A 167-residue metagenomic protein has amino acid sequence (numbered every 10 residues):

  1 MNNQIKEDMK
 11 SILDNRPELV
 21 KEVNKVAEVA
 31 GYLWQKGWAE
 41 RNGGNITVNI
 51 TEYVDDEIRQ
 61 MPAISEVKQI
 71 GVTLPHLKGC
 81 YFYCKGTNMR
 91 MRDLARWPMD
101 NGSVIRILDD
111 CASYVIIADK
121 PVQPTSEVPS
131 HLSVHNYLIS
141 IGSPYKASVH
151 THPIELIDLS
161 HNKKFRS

Functional and structural regions predicted by a protein language model:
M1-S167: Glycine-rich flexible loops
